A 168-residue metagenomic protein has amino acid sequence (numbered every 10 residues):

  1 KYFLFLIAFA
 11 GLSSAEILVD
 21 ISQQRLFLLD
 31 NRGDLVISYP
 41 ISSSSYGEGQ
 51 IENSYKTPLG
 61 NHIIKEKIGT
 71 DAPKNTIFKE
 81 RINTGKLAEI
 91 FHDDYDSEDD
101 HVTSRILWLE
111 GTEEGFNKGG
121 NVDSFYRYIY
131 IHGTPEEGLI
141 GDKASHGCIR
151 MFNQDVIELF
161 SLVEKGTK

Functional and structural regions predicted by a protein language model:
Y2-S13: Sec-dependent N-terminal signal peptides
S14, V36, L59, V102-S104 (+1 more regions): Sequence-level motif detector for i,i+2 pairs with an aromatic at +2
S14-E48: A structural motif detector for short, solvent-exposed N-terminal "entry" segments of globular domains
E16-D20, F27, P40, I63-K65 (+2 more regions): Soluble periplasmic/extracytoplasmic beta-strand elements of cell-envelope proteins
L29-R32, K67, S161: Surface loops and adjacent helix of pleckstrin homology
L35-K74: Electropositive
Y55, A72-K168: Exported/periplasmic cell-wall-interacting domains
